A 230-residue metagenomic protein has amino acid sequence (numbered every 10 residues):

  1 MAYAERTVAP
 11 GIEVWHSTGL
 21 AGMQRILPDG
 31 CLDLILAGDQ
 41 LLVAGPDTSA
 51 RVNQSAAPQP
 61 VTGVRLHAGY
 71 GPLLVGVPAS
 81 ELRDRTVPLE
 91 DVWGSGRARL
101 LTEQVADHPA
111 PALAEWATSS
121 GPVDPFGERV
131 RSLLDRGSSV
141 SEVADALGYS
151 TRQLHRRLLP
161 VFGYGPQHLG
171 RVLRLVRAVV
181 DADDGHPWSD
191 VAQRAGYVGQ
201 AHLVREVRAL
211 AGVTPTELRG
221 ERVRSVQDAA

Functional and structural regions predicted by a protein language model:
M1-E142, L147-T151, Y164-P166, V180-D183 (+2 more regions): Alpha-helical bundle regulatory/interaction domains
V140, L203-V204: A generic structural signal for ordered secondary structure
L158-Y164, E206-T214: A secondary-structure capping/hinge motif
L159, A178-D181: Enrichment for repetitive, rod-forming helical segments
V191, H202-L203, A209-L210: Aromatic (often tryptophan-rich) hydrophobic motifs at membrane interfaces
